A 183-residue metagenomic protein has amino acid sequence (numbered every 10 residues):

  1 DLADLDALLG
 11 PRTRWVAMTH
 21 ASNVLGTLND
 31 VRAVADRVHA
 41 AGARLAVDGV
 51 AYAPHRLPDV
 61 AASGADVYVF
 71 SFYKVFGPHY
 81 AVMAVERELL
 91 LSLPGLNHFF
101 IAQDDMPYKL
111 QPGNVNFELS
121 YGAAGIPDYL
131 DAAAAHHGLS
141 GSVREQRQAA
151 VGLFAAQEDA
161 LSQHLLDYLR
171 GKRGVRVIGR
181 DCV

Functional and structural regions predicted by a protein language model:
D1-V183: Pyridoxal 5′-phosphate
